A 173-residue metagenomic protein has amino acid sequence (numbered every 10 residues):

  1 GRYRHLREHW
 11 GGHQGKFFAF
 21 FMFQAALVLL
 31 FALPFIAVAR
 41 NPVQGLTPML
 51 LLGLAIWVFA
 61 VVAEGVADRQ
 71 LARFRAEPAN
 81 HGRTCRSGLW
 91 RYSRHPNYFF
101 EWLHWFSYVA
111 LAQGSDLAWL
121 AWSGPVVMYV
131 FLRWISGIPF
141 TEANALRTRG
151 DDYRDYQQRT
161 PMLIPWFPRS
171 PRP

Functional and structural regions predicted by a protein language model:
G1-N41: Intramembrane catalytic core of multi-pass membrane enzymes that act on lipidic substrates
V28-Q70, R75-P173: Hydrophobic transmembrane alpha-helices
